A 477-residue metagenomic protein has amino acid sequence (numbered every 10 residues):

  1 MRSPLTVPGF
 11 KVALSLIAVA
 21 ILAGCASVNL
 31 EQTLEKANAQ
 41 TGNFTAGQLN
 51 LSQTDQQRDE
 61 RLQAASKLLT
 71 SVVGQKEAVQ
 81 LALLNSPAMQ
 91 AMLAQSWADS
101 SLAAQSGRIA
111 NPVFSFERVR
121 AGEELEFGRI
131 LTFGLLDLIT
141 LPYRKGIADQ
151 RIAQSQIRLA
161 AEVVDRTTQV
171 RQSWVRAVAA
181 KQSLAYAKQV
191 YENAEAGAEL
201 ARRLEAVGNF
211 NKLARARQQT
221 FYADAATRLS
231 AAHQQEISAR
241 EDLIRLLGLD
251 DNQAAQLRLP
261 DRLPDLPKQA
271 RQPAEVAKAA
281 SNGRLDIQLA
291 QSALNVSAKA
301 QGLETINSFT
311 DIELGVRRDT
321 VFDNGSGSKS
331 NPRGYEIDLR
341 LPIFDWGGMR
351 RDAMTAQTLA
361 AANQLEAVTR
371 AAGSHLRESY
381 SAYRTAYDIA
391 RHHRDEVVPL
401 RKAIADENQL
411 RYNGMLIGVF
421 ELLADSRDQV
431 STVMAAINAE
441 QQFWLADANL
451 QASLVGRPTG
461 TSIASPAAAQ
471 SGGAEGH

Functional and structural regions predicted by a protein language model:
R2, L141, I157-A279, S379-A382 (+3 more regions): Periplasmic alpha-helical coiled-coil/stalk elements that build and connect Gram-negative outer-membrane
R2-L84, H233-A279, N449-H477: Terminal intrinsically disordered/low-complexity segments used for targeting and assembly
R61-S71, P112-K145, R258-A270, Q301-G302 (+3 more regions): Small/polar, glycine/serine/threonine/aspartate-rich low-complexity segments that form flexible
L84-P112, R129-I147, I157-V164, T168 (+6 more regions): A glycine-/polar-enriched beta->alpha junction
L93, G146-D149, K212-F221, V419-R427: Short, charged, amphipathic alpha-helical segments
E195, D224-N252, V398-G456: Short segments within alpha-helical structural elements
N211, A372, S379, M415-V419: Alpha-helical heptad-repeat coiled-coil segments that mediate oligomerization/polymerization in large
